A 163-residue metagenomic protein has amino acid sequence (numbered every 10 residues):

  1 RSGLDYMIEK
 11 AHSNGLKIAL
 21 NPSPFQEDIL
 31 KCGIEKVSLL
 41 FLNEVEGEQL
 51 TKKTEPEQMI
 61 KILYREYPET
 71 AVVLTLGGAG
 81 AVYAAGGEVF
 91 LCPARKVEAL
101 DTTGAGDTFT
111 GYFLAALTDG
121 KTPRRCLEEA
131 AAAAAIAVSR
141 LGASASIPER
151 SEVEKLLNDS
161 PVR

Functional and structural regions predicted by a protein language model:
R1-I62, A79-A81: Conserved beta-alpha-beta core of the PfkB/ribokinase-like small-molecule kinase fold
K10, E27-D28, P56-R163: Conserved phosphate-binding/catalytic region of the ribokinase-like
